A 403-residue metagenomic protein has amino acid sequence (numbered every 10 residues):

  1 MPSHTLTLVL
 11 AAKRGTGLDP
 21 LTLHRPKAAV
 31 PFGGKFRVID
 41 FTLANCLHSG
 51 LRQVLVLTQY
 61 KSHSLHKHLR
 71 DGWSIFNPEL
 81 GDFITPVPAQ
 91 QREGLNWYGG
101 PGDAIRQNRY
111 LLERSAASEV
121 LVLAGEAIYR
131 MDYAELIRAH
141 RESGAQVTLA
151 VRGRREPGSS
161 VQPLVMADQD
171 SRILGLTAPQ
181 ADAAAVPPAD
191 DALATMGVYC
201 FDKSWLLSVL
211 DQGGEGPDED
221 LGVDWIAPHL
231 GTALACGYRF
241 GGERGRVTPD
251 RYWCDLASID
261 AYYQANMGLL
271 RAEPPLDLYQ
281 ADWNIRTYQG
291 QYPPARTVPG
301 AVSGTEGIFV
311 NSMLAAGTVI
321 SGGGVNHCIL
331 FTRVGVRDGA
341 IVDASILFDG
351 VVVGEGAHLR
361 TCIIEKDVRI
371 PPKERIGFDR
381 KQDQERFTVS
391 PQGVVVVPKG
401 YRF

Functional and structural regions predicted by a protein language model:
M1-L270, Q384-K399: Unchanged
M1-L8, S204, D211-F403: Left-handed beta-helix
